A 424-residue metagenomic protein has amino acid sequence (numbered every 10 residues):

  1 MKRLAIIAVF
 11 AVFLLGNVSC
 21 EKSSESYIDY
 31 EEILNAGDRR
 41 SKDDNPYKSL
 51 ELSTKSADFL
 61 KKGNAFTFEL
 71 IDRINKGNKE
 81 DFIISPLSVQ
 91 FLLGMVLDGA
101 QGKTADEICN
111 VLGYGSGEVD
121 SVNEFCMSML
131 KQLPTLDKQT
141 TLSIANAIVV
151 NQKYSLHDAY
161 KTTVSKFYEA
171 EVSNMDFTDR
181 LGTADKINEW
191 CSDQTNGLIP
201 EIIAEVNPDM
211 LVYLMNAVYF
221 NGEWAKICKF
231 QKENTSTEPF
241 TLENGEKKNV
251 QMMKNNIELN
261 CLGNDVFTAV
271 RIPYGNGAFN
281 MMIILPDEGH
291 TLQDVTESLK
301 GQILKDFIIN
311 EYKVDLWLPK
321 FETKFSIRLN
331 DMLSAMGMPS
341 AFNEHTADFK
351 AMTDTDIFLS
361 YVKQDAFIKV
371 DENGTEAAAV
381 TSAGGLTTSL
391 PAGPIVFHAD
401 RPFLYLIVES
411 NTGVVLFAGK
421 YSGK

Functional and structural regions predicted by a protein language model:
A5-A8, N17-F177, Y421: Detector for small/aliphatic-rich hydrophobic stretches
K79, V119-D287, F307-P391: Non-catalytic, conformational "gating/processing" segments within enzyme and secreted inhibitor domains
T104-I108, H290-Q293, F325-I327, A378 (+1 more regions): Extracytoplasmic/secreted cell-surface and envelope-processing proteins
I108-L112, C228-T237, D294-Q302: Short Gly/aromatic-enriched secondary-structure transition segments
L214, T268-A278, M282-I284, A392-K424: Extended hydrophobic
K229-Q231, I284, D294-L299, S382-A383 (+2 more regions): Composition- and surface-driven signal marking solvent-exposed, interaction-prone regions in large proteins
P286-N310: Internal alpha/beta scaffold segment
